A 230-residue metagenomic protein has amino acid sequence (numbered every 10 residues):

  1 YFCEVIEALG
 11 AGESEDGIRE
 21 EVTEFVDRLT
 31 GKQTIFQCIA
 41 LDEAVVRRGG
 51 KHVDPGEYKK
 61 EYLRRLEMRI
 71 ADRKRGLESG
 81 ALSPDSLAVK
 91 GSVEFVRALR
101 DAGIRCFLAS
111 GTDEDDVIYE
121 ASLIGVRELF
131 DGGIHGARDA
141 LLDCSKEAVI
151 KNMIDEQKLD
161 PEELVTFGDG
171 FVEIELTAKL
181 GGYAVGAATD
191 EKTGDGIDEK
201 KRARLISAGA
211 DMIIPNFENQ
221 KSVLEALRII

Functional and structural regions predicted by a protein language model:
Y1-G10: Basic, amphipathic juxtamembrane/active-site segments that coordinate anionic phosphate or diphosphate groups
G10, E15, T23-D85, K90-D101: A metal-dependent, Asp-based hydrolase signature
G56-K59, V126-D143: A short, structured active-site edge motif that brings together acidic residues
S83-A88, S92-S122, H135-A137, T177: Substrate-recognition element of Asp-dependent hydrolases with the DxDx(T/V) motif
S110-T112, T166-M212: Acidic, Mg2+-coordinating phosphoryl-transfer loop and its flanking beta/alpha structural elements, shared across
R127-D131, D160, D211: Conserved H-loop
H135, D211-N219: Short acidic-hydrophobic, aromatic-tinged amphipathic segments that line or gate anion-handling sites
C144-I174: Conserved Lys-Pro-Asp/Glu-containing loop-to-beta segment of HAD-superfamily phosphomonoesterases, centered on
